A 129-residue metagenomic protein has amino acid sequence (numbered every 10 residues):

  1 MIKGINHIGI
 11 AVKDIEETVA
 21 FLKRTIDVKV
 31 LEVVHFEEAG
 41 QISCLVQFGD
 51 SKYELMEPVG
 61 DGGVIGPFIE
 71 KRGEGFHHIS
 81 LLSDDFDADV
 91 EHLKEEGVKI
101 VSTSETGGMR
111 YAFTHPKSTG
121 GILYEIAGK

Functional and structural regions predicted by a protein language model:
M1-V19, E74-S83: N-terminal beta-strand motif that seeds the catalytic metal site of vicinal oxygen chelate
K13, Q47-G49: Short strand-coil-strand connectors
E16-K29, D89, L93-E96: Amphipathic alpha-helical segments
E17, H35-A39: Short glycine/proline-centered loop/turn elements that form peptide/ligand docking sites
K29-F36, E105: Conserved catalytic-core motifs of GNAT/GCN5-like acyltransferases
C44-Q47, E54, V90-K129: Vicinal oxygen chelate
L55-P67, G73: Conserved secondary-structure micro-motifs at functional edges
P67-V98: Short, solvent-exposed interaction modules
